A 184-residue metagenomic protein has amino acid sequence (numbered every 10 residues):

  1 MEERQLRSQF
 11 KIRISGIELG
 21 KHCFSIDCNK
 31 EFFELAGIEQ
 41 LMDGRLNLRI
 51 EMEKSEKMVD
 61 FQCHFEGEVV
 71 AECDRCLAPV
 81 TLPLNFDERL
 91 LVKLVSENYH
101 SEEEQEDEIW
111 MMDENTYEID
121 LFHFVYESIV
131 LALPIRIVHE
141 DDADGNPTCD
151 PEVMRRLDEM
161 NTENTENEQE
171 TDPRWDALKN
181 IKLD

Functional and structural regions predicted by a protein language model:
M1-E72: A positional/architectural concept
M1-R13, R45, L94-D184: Charge-rich, low-complexity linker and terminal segments
C76: Conformational-control "hinges and anchors"
V80: Cys/His-rich microdomains that often coordinate metals
P83-F86: Short Cys/His-rich "knuckle" micro-motifs
R89-K93: Short beta-strand edge segments in extracellular beta-sheet folds
